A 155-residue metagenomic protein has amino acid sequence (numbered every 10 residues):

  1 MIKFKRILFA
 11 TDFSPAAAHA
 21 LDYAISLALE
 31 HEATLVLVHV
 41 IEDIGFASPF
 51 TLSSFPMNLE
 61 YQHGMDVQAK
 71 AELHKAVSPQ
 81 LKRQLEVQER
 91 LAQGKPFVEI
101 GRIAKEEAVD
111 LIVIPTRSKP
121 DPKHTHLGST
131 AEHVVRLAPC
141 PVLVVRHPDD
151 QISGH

Functional and structural regions predicted by a protein language model:
M1-I2, S78-I112, D149-H155: Structural beta-alpha unit
I2-F55: Small/aliphatic-rich secondary-structure junction motif
V38, Q88-A92, L143: General small-molecule cofactor/ligand-binding pocket signal
V40-Q68, D150-H155: Acidic, proline/glycine-rich short linear motifs
L52-P56, E106-E107, T130-A131: Short, hinge-like loop/turn segments at secondary-structure boundaries
L111-H133, Q151-H155: Glycine-rich, Arg-bearing micro-motifs that act as flexible, cationic patches
C140-Q151: Short, flexible loop segments at boundaries between secondary-structure elements
